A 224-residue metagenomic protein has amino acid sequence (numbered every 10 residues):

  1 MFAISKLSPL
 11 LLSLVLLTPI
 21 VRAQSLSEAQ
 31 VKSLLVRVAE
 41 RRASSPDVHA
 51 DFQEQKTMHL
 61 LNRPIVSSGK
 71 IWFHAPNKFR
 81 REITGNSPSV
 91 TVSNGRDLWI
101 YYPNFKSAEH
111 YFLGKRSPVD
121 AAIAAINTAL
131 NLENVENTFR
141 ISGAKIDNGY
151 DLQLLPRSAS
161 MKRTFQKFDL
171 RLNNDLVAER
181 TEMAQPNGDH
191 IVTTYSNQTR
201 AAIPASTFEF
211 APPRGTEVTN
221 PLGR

Functional and structural regions predicted by a protein language model:
F2, V21-P64, P212-R224: N-terminal leader/targeting segments and the immediate start of mature chains
S8-T18: Bacterial N-terminal signal peptides
S25, E109, N134-G223: Gly/Pro-enriched, hydrophobic low-complexity segments that function as extracytoplasmic propeptides/linkers
S45-D47, V66-S68, H74-P76, N86 (+5 more regions): Extracytoplasmic
M58-L60, F79-R80, S87-S89, I100 (+4 more regions): Short beta-strands and strand-coil junctions in structured, solvent-facing domains, enriched
K70-A122, I191: An acidic-aromatic
A125-L130, T138: Anionic-ligand binding region
